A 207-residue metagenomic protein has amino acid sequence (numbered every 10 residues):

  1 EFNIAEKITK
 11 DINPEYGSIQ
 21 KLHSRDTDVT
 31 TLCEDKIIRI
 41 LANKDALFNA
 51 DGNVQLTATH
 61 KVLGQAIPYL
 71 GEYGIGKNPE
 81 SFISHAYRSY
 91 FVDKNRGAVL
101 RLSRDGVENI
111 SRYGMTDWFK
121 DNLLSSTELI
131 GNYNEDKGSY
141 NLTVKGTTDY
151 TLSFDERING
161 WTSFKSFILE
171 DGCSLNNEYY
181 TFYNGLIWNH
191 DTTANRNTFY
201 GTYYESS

Functional and structural regions predicted by a protein language model:
E1-A5: Long, low-complexity, polar/charged, intrinsically disordered or flexibly structured peripheral segments
E6-I12, I67-E72: A short beta-strand motif characteristic of beta-propeller blades
Q20, D26-D28, E34-S206: Beta-sheet-dominated scaffold domains
